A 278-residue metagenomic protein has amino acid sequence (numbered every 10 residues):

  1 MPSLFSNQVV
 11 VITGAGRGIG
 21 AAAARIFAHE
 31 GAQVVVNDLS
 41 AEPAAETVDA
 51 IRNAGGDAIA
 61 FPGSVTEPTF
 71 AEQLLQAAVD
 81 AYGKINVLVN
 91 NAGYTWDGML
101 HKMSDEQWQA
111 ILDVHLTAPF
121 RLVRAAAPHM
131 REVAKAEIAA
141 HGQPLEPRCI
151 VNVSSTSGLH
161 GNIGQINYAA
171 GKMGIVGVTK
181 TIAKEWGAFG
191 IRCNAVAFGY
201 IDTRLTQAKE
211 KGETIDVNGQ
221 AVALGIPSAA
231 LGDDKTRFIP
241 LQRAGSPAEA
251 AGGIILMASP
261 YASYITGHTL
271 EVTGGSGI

Functional and structural regions predicted by a protein language model:
S3-V35: Canonical Rossmann dinucleotide-binding motif of NAD(H)/NADP(H)-dependent dehydrogenases/reductases, specifically
Y82, R243-V272, G277: C-terminal substrate-recognition "lid" of short-chain dehydrogenase/reductases
M99-L100, S104-L112, K235: Substrate-binding pocket helix/loop in short-chain dehydrogenase/reductase
V123, G171, T179: Active-site helix of classical SDR
P128, K184-E185, S263: Alpha-helical segment proximal to the catalytic Tyr-Lys
S155: Residue(s) in the substrate-gating loop at a strand-loop-helix junction that position the organic substrate next
G187, R192, I265-G267: Short, small/polar-rich loop/turn modules that mediate ligand/substrate recognition or access, typified
